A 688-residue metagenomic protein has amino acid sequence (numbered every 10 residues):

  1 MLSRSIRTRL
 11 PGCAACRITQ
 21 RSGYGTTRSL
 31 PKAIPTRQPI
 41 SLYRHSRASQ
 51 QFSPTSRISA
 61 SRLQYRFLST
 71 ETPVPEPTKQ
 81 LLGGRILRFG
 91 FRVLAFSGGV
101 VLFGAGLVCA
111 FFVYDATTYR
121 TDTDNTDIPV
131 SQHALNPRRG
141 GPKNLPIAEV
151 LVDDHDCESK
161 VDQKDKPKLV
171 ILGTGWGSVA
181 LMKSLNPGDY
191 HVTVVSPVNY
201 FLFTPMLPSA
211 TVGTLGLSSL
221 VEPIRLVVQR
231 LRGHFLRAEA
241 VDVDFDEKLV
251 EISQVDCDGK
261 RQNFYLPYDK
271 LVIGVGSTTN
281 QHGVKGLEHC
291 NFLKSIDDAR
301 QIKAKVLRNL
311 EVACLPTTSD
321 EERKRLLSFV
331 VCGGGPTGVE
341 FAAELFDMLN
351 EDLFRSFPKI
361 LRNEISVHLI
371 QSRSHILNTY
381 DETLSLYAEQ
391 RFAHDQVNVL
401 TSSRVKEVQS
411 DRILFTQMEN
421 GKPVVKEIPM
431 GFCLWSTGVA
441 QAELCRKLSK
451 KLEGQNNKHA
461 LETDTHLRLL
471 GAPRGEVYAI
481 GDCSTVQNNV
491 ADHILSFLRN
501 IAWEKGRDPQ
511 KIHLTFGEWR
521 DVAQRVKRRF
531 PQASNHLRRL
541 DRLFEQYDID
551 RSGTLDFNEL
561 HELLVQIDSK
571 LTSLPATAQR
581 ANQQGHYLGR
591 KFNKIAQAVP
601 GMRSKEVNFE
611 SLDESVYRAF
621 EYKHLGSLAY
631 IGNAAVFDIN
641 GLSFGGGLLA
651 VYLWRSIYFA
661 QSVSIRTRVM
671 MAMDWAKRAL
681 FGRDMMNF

Functional and structural regions predicted by a protein language model:
M1-F103, Y114, T118-I128, N136: N-terminal mitochondrial targeting presequence
T70, E76-L145, D156-R237, V241-D242 (+3 more regions): Beta1-alpha1 glycine-rich phosphate/pyrophosphate-binding loop at the start of Rossmann-like nucleotide-binding domains
T70-V101, V108-D156, W503-N558, A576-R580 (+1 more regions): C-terminal, flexible cofactor-proximal segment of oxidoreductases
E76-K79, R92, G99, F103-T117 (+4 more regions): FAD-binding core/adjacent interface of flavoenzyme oxidoreductases
L172, Y265-S277, S295, C332 (+5 more regions): Short hydrophobic core segments
Q229-D244, A393-Q409: A conserved beta-strand/loop element that lines the FAD pocket in flavoprotein oxidoreductases
H289-T317, P429-Q584: FAD-site-proximal beta/loop scaffold in flavoenzymes
E322-H394, N398-L400, L574-Q584, L588-R618: Rossmann-like dinucleotide-binding core of oxidoreductases
